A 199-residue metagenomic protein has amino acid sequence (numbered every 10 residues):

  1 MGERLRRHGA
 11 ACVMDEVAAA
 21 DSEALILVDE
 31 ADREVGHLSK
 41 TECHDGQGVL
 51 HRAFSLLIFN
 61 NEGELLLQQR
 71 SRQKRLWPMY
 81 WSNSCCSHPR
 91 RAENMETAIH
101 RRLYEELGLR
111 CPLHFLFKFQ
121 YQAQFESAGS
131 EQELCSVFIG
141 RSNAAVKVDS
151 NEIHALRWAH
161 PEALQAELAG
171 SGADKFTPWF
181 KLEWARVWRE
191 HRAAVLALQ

Functional and structural regions predicted by a protein language model:
R4-G9, E42, M79, R91 (+1 more regions): Nudix hydrolase/Nudix homology domain
D15-S55, F59-N61: Acidic, metal-coordinating catalytic segment for phosphate/diphosphate chemistry, firing primarily on the Nudix
R33, T97, R101, E105 (+1 more regions): Replace "anionic and nucleotidyl ligands
A53-H88: A glycine-rich, hydrophobic loop/mini-helix early in the fold
L66-L67, S82-L116, F138: The catalytic Nudix box helix
